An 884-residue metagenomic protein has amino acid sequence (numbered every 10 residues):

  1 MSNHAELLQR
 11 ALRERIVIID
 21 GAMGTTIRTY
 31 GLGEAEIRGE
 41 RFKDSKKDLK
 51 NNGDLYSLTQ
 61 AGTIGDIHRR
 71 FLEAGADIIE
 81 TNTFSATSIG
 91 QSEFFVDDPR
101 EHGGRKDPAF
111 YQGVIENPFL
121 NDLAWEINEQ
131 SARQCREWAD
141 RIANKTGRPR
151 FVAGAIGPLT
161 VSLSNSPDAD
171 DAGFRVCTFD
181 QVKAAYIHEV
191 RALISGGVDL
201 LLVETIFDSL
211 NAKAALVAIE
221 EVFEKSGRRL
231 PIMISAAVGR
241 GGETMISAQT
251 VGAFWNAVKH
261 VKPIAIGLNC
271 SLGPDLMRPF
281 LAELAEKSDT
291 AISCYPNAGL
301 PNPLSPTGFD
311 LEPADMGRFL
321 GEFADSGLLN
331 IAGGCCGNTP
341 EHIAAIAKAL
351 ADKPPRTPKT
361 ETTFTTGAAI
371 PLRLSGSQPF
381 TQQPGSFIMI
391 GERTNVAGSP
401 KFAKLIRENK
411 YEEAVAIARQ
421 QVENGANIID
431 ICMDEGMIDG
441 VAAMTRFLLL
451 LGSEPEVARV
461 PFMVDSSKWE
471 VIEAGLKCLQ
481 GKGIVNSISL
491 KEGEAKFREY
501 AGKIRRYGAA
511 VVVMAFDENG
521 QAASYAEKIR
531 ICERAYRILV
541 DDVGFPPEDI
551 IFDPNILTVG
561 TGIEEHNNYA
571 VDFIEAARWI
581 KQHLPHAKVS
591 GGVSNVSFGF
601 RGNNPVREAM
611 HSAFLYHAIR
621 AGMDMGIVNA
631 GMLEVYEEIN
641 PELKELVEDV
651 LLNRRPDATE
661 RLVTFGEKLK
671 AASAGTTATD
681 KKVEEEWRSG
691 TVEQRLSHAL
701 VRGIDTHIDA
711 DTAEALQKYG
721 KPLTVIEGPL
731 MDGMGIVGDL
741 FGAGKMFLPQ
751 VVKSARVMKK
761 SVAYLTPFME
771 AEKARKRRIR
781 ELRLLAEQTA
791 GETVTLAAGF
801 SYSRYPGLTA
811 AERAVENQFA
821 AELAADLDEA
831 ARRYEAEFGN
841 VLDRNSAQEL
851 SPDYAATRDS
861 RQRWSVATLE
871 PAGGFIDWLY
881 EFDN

Functional and structural regions predicted by a protein language model:
M1-K776, R780, Q788, A810: Domain-level signal for soluble alpha/beta catalytic cores
A790-V794: Charged, low-complexity interaction regions
T795-N884: Catalytic His-Asp segment of secreted/periplasmic serine-dependent ester chemistry enzymes
